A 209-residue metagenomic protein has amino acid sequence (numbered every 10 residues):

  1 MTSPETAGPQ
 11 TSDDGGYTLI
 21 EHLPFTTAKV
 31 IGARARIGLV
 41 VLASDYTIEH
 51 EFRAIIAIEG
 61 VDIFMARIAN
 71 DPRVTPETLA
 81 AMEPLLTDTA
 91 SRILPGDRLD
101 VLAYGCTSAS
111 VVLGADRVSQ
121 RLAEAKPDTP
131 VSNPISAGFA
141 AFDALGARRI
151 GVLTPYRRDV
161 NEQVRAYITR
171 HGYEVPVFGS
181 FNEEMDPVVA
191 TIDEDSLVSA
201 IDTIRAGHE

Functional and structural regions predicted by a protein language model:
G8-D88, L153, R158-S196: N-terminal glycine-rich anion-binding loop in soluble enzyme alpha/beta folds
A81-D97, S196-E209: Short, well-structured alpha-helical segments in soluble
T87-I93, P134-A141, V164: Short, charged beta->alpha transition segments
D100, R148, E209: Conserved acidic residues
A103-Y104, P130-P134, V177-F178: General beta-strand structural signal in soluble alpha/beta enzymes
S119-F142: Short, acidic/small-residue loops that bind anionic groups at enzyme active sites
N133-A137, I192-D202: Active-site glycine-rich loop that binds ribose-phosphate moieties when present
